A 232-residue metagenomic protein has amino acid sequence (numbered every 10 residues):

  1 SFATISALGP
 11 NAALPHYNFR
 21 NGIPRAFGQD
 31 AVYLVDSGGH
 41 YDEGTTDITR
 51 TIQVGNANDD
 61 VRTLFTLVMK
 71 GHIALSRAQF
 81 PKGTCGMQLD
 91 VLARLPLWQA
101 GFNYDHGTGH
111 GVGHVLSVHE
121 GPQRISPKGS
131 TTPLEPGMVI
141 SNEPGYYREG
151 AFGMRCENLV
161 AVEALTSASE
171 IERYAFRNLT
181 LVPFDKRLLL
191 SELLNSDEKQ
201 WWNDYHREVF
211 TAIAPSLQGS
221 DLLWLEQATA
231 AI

Functional and structural regions predicted by a protein language model:
S1-I232: Active-site neighborhoods and metal-handling regions in enzymes and metal-associated proteins
